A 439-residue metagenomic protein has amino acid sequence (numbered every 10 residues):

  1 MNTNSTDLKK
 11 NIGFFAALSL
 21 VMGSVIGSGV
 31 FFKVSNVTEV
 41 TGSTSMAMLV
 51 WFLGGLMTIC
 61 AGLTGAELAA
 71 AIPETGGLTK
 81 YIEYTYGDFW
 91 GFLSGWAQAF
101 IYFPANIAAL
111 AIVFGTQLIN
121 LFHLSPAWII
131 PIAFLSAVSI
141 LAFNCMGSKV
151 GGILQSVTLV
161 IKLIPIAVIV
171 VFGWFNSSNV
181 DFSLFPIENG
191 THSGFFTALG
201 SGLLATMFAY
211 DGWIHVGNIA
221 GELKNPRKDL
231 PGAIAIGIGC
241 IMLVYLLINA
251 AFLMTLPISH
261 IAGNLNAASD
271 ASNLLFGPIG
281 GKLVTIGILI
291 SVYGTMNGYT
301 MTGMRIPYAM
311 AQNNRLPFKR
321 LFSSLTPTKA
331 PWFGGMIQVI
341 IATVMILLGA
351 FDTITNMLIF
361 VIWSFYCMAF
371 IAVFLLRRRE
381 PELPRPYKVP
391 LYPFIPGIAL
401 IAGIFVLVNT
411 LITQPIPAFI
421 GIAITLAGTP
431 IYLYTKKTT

Functional and structural regions predicted by a protein language model:
M1-M46, F52, T58-I59, L63 (+5 more regions): Membrane-interface "cap" regions at the ends of multi-pass membrane proteins
T3-L8, T44, M48, H123-W128 (+2 more regions): Helix-loop-helix junctions that connect adjacent transmembrane segments in multi-pass membrane transporters
N36, I59-A137, L141-C145, I288-A309 (+2 more regions): Hydrophobic transmembrane alpha-helices that form the core helical bundles of multi-pass secondary transporters
T38-G42, M46, V113-I129, K149-L159 (+4 more regions): Transmembrane helix-loop boundary segments of multi-pass membrane transporters
K80-Y81, G87, I119-L124, A235-N297 (+2 more regions): TM-loop-TM module centered on a large, flexible mid-protein loop between adjacent transmembrane helices in multi-pass
G115, W128-N179, D211, I234 (+3 more regions): Membrane-interface loop-to-helix entry segments
I166-I169, I306-P307, L358-R385, I424-T439: Hydrophobic alpha-helical segments of multi-pass membrane transport proteins
R320-W332, Y366-P415: C-terminal membrane-solvent junction of multi-pass transporters and transport-like membrane proteins
